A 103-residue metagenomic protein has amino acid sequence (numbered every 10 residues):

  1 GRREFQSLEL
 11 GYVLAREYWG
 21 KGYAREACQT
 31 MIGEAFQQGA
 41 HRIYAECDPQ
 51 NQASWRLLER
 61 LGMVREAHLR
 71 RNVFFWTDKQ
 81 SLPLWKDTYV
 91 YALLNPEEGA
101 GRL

Functional and structural regions predicted by a protein language model:
G1-L103: Acyl-donor (CoA/ACP) binding surface of acyl/acetyltransferases
